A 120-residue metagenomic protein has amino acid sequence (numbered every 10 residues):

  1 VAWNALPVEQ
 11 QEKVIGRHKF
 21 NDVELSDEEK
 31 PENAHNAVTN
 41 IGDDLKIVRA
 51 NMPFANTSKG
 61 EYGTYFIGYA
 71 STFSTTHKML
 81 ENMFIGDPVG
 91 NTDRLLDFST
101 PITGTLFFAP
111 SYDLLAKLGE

Functional and structural regions predicted by a protein language model:
V1-E120: Long, histidine/aromatic-enriched segments associated with O2/redox biology
